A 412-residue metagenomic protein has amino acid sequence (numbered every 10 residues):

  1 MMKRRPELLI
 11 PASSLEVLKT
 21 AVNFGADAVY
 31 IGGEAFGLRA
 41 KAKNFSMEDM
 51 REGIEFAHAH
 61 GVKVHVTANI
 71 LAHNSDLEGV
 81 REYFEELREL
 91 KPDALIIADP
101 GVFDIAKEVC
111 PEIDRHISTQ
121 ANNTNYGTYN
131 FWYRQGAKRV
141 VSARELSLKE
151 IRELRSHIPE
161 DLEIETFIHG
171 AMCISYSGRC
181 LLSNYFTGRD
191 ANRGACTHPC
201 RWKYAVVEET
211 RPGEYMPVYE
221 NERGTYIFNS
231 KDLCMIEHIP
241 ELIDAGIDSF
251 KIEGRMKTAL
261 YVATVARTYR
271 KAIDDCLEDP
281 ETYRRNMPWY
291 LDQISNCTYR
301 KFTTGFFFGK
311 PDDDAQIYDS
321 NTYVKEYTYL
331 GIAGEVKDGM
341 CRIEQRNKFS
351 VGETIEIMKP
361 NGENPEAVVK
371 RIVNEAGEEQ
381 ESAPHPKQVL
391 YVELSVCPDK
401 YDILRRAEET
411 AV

Functional and structural regions predicted by a protein language model:
M2-A12, V17-F24, A28-I31, A35 (+8 more regions): Surface-exposed amphipathic alpha-helical tracts and adjacent flexible/coil segments at the periphery of soluble enzymes
R39-F56: Glycine-rich, positively charged N-terminal anion/phosphate-binding segment
V66, I97, I117-T119: Short beta-strand elements of ligand-binding domains
E78, R115-T124: Gly/Gly-Pro- and Ser/Thr-rich, intrinsically disordered tail segments characteristic of DNA damage-repair and tolerance
G101-V102: Alpha-helix capping/helix-boundary segments
C110: Conserved phosphotransfer cores of two-component systems
